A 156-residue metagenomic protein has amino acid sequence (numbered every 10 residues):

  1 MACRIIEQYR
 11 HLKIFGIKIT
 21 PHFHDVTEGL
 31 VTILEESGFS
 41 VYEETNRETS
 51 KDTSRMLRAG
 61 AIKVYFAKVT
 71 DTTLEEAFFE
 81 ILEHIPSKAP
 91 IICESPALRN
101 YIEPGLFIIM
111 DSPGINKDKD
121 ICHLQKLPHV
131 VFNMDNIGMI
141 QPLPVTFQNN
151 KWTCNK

Functional and structural regions predicted by a protein language model:
C3-V69: N-terminal phosphate/diphosphate-binding loop that engages ATP/GTP or pyrophosphate donors across diverse enzyme folds
I19-H22, V69-T70, P96-A97, D135-I137: Short, ordered loop/turn segments at secondary-structure junctions
H24, L74, N100: Conserved protein kinase catalytic core
T27-L30, A77, E103: Short, well-ordered secondary-structure micro-motifs
R47-E48, T73, P90, N116: Short secondary-structure boundary/capping elements
D52, A77, D120: Short acidic active-site motifs
A61-S87: Active-site rim loops that border cofactor/substrate pockets in soluble metabolic enzymes
E83-P90, S95-K156: Conserved catalytic-core segment of NTP-binding enzymes
